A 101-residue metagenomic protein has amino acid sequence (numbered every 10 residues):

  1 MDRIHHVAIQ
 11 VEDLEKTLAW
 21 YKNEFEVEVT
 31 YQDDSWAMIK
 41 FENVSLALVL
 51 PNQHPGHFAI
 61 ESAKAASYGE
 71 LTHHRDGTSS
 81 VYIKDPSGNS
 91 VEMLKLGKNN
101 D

Functional and structural regions predicted by a protein language model:
M1-L18, E42-S45, G56-F58, G97-D101: N-terminal beta-strand motif that seeds the catalytic metal site of vicinal oxygen chelate
I4, W36, P55, T78-S80: Conserved positions at the start
K16-A19, A65-E70: Short, conserved charged micro-motifs
T17-K22, G88: Conserved active-site tyrosine of GNAT-family acetyltransferases
N23, D33, R75-G77: Residues that act as N-cap/strand-start positions at coil-to-secondary-structure junctions
V27-S62, S90-G97: Conserved short beta-strand elements that form part of the metal-binding/catalytic scaffold of enzyme active sites
Y68-D101: Vicinal oxygen chelate
